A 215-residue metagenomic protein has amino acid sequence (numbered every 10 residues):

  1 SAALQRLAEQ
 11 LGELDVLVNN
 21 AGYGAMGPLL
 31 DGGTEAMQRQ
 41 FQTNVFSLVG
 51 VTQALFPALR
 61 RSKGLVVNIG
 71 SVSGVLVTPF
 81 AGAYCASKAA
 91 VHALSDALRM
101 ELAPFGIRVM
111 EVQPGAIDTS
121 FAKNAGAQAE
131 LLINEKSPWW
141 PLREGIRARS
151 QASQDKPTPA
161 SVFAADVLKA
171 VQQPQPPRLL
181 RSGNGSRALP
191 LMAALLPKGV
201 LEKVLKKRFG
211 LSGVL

Functional and structural regions predicted by a protein language model:
S1-G12: Conserved amphipathic alpha-helix within the SDR
P28-L29, G33-Q38: Substrate-binding pocket helix/loop in short-chain dehydrogenase/reductase
L30, L76-A83: Active-site loop immediately N-terminal to the catalytic Tyr-X3-Lys motif of short-chain dehydrogenase/reductase
T52, S87-A90: Active-site helix of classical SDR
T52-Q53, D96: A short, exposed helix-loop element centered on a Lys and neighboring polar residues
S71: Residue(s) in the substrate-gating loop at a strand-loop-helix junction that position the organic substrate next
A103-Q154: C-terminal beta-strand-loop-alpha-helix "lid" module of Rossmann-like NAD(P)-dependent dehydrogenases
